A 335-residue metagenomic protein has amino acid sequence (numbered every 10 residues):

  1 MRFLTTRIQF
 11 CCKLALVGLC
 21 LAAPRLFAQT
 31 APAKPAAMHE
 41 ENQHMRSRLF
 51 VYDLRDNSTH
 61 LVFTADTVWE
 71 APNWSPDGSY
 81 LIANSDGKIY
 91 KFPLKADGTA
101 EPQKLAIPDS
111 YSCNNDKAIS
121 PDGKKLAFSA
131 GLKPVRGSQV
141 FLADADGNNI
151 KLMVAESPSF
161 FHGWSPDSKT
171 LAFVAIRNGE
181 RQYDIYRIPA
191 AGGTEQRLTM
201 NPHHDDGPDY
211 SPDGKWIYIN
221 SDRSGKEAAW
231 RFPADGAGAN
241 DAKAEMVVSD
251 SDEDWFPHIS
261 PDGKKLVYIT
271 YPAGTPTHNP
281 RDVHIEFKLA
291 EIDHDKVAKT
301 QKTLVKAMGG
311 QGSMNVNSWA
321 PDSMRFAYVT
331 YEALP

Functional and structural regions predicted by a protein language model:
R2-A15: Bacterial N-terminal signal peptides that target proteins for export
R2-T5, F27, D167: Low-complexity intrinsically disordered segments
C11-C12, C20, C113: Generic recognition of cysteine residues
L19-F27: C-terminal segment of classical bacterial N-terminal signal peptides
Q29-P335: Sequence signature of WD/YWTD-type beta-propeller architectures
